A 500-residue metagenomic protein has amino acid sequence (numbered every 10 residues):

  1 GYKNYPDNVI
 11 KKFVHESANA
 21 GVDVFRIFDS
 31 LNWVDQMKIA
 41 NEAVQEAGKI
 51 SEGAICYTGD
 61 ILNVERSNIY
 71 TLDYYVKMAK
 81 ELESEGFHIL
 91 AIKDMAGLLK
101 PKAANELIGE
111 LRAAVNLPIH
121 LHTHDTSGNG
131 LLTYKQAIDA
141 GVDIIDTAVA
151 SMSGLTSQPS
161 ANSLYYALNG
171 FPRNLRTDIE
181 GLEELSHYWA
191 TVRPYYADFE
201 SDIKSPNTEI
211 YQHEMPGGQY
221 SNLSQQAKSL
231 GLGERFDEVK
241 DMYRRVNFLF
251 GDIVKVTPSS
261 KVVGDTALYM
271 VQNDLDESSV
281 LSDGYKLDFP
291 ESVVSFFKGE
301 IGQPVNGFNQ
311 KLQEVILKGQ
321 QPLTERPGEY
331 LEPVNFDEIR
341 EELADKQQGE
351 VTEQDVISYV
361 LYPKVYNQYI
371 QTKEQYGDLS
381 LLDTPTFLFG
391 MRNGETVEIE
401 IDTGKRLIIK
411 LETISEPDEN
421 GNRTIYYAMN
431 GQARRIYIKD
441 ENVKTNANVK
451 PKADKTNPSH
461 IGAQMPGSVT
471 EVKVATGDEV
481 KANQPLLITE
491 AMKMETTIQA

Functional and structural regions predicted by a protein language model:
K3-L121, S127, Y134-V142: Alpha/beta enzyme core
I27, L90, G141, L164 (+5 more regions): Buried hydrophobic positions in well-ordered alpha/beta secondary-structure cores of metabolic enzymes
F28, A54, K93, H120-H124 (+7 more regions): Generic beta-strand/beta-sheet core signal
H88, L117-I119, N393-I399, K405-L407 (+6 more regions): Structural beta-strand/beta-sheet cores of well-ordered domains, especially the beta-sheet scaffolds that support
M95-P290: Catalytic alpha/beta core domains of metabolic enzymes, predominantly
K204-I210, E214, G218-K444: Terminal or standalone catalytic/regulatory effector modules within metabolic enzymes and repeat proteins
A433-Q464: Catalytic P-loop NTP-binding/switch module of NTPases
A453-A500: Structured functional modules or segments
